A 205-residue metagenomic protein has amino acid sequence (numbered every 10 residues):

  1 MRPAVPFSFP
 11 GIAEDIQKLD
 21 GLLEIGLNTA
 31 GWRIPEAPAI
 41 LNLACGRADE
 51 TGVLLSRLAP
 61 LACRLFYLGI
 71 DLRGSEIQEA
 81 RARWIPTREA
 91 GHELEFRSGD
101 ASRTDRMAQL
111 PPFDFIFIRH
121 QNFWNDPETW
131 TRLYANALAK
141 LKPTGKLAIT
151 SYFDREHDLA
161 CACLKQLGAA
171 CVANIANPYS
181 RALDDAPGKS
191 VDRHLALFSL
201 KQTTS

Functional and structural regions predicted by a protein language model:
M1-R33: Class I SAM-dependent methyltransferase Rossmann-like catalytic core, especially the SAM/SAH-binding loop
D49, V53-E93: Class I SAM-dependent methyltransferase SAM/SAH-binding core
A90-R103: Conserved SAM-binding strand-loop segment of SAM-dependent methyltransferases
R106-I116: A short acidic, Gly/Pro-enriched loop at the edge of an enzyme's catalytic core that lines a small-molecule cofactor
D114-E128: A short SAM/SAH-binding and catalytic strip from SAM-dependent methyltransferases
W130-P143: A short glycine-rich, Lys/Arg-flanked "PGG" loop and its adjoining helix->strand segment in the class I
T144-Y152: Conserved beta-strand signature within the Rossmann-like core of class I S-adenosyl-L-methionine
C163-S205: Class I S-adenosyl-L-methionine
